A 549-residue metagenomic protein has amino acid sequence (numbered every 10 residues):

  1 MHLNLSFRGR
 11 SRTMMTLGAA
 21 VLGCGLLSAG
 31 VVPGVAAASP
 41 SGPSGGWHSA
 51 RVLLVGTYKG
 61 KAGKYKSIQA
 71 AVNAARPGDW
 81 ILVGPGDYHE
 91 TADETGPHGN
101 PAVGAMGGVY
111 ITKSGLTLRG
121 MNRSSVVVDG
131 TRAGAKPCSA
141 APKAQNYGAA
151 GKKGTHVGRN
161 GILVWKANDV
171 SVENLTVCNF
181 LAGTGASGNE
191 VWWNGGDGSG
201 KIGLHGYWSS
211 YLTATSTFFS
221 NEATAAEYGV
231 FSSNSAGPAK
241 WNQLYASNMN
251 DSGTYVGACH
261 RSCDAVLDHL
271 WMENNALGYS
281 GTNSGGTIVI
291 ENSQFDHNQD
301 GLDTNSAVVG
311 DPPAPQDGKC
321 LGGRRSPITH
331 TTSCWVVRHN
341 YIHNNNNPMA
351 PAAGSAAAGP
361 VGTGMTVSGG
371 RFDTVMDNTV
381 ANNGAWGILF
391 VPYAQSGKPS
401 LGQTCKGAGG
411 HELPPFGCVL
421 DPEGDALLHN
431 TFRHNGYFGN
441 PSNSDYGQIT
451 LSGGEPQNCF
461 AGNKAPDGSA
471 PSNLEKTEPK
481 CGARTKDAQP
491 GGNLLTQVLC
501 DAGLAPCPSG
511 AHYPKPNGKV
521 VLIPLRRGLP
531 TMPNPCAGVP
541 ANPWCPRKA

Functional and structural regions predicted by a protein language model:
H2-A38: Secretory targeting and sorting signals
G30-A74, D87-H89: Right-handed parallel beta-helix/beta-solenoid
T57-K66, W80-P85, H89-G96, N100-T184: Right-handed parallel beta-helix/beta-spiral solenoid domain characteristic of secreted/periplasmic
R76, K113-S114, R123, R159-I162 (+20 more regions): Parallel beta-helix/beta-solenoid
A92-E94, R123, G130-A133, R159-N160 (+11 more regions): Short glycine/acidic-rich loop motifs that flank beta-strands on beta-rich extracellular proteins
T131-N274: Right-handed parallel beta-helix
L175, Y207, L212, N242-L244 (+14 more regions): Consensus "Asn ladder" position of solenoid repeat domains
S396-S400, G407-H411, L420-D425, T431-A549: Acidic, glycine- and Ser/Thr-rich low-complexity intrinsically disordered tracts in extracellular/secreted proteins
